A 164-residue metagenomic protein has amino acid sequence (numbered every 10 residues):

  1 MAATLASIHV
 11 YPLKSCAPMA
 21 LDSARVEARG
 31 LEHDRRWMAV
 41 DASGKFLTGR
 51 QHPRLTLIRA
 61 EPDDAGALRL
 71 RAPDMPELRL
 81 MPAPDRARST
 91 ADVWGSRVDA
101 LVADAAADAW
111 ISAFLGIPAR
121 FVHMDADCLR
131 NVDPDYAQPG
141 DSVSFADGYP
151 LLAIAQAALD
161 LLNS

Functional and structural regions predicted by a protein language model:
M1-S164: Small-residue-enriched flexible connectors and coil-helix boundary/helix-cap motifs
